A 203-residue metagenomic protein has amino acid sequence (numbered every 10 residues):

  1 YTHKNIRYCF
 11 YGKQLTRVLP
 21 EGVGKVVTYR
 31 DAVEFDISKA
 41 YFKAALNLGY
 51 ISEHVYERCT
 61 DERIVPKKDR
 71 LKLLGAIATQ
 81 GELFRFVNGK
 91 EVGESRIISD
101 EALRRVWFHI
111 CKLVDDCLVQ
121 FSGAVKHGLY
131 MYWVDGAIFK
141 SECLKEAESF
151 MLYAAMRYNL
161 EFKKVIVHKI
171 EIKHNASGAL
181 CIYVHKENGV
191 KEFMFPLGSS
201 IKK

Functional and structural regions predicted by a protein language model:
T2-S122, W133: Helical catalytic core of nucleic-acid polymerases
G22-K25, H127, G198-S200: Short, flexible, glycine/charge-rich loop motifs used to bind or transfer phosphoryl groups or to couple energy/partner
N88-D100, C143-K203: C-terminal polymerase-core module
R105-F108, D116-V119, G123-K126, K145 (+1 more regions): Polar/charged alpha-helical tracts
A124-Y130, F162: Short secondary-structure junctions
V134-S141: A generic structural motif
